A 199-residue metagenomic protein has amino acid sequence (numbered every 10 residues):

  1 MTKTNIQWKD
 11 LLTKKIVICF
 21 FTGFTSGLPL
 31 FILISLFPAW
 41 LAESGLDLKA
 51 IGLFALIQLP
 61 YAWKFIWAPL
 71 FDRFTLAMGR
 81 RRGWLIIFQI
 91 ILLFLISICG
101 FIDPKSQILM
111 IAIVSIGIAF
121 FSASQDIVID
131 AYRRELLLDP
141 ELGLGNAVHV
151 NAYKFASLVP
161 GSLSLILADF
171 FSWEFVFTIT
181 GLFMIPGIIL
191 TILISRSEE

Functional and structural regions predicted by a protein language model:
K3-Y61: Helix-loop boundary and gating motifs at the non-cytosolic
Y61-K64, G143-A168: Glycine-rich segments within core transmembrane alpha-helices of 12-TM secondary carriers
P69-F74, G100, V159-T178: Transmembrane alpha-helix termini and helix-breaking/packing motifs in multi-pass membrane transporters
R73-Q89: Cytoplasmic membrane-interface "Motif A"-like loop-to-helix N-cap segments of 12-TM Major Facilitator Superfamily
L85-S106: C-terminal ends and interior cores of transmembrane alpha-helices in multi-pass membrane transporters/permeases
I87-F94, F175-L193: Symmetry-related core transmembrane helices of the 12-TM Major Facilitator Superfamily/SLC fold
G117-A152: Cytoplasmic helix-loop-helix junction between adjacent transmembrane helices in 12-TM secondary transporters
E199: Conserved small/polar residues in nucleotide/adenosyl-binding loops
